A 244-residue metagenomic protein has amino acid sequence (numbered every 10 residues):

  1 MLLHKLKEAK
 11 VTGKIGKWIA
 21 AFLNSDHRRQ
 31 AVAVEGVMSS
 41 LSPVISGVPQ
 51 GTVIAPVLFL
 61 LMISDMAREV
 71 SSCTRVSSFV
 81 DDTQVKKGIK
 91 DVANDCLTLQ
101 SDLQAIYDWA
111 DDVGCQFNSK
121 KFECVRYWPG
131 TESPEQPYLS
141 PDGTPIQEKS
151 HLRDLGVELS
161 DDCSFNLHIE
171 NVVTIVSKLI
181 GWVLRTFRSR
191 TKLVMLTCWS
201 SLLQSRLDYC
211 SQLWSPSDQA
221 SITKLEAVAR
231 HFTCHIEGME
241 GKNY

Functional and structural regions predicted by a protein language model:
M1-A9, Q84-D111, P129, P216: Catalytic palm subdomain of template-directed nucleic-acid polymerases, centered on the conserved carboxylate motif
M1-P49: Conserved pre-catalytic core of RNA-dependent polymerases
L6, I19, V32, G51 (+10 more regions): Mobile genetic element proteins and their domesticated derivatives, centered on retroelements and DNA transposons
Q30-L58, K86-V92, D162, L184-F187 (+2 more regions): Short, conserved non-catalytic motifs in the polymerase core
G36-M38, D91, S101, Q116-H151: Short, conserved micro-motifs composed of acidic
P56-K86, K90: Active-site palm subdomain of RNA-directed nucleic acid polymerases
Y107-N118, E123-V125, S221-Y244: Short, charged alpha-helical motifs in flexible N/C-terminal segments and linkers
G143-L213: Basic, alpha-helical interaction scaffolds
